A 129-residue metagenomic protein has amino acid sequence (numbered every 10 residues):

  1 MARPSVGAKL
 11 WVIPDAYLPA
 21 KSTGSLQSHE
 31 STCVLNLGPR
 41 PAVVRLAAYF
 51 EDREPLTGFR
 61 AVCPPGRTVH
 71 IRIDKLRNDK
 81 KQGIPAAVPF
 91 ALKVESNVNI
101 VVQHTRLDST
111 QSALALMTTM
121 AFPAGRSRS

Functional and structural regions predicted by a protein language model:
M1-S129: Gly/Pro-rich, tryptophan- and cysteine-flecked surface segments typical of secreted/extracellular proteins
